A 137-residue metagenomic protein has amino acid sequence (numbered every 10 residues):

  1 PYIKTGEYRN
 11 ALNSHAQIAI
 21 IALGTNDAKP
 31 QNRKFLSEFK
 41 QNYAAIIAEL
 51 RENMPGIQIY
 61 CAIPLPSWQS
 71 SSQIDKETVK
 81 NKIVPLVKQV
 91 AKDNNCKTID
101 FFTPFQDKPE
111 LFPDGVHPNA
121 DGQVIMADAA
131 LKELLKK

Functional and structural regions predicted by a protein language model:
P1-A44, W68-S70, T78-N81: Conserved SGNH/GDSL esterase-like catalytic core that processes O-acyl groups on lipids and polysaccharides
N10-L12, R51, K88-V90: Short secondary-structure boundary/capping segments
L12-H15, M54, K137: Glycine-rich phosphate-binding loop signature in dinucleotide/nucleotide-binding domains
Q17-L23, Q58-I63, K97-D100: Structural recognition of the beta-strand scaffold that forms the well-ordered cores of secreted hydrolase catalytic
I46-L50: Hydrophobic positions in alpha-helices of CheY-like receiver
E52-Q58: A short helix->loop->beta-strand "cap" motif at the edges of active sites that frequently abuts
L65-K137: Catalytic His-Asp segment of secreted/periplasmic serine-dependent ester chemistry enzymes
